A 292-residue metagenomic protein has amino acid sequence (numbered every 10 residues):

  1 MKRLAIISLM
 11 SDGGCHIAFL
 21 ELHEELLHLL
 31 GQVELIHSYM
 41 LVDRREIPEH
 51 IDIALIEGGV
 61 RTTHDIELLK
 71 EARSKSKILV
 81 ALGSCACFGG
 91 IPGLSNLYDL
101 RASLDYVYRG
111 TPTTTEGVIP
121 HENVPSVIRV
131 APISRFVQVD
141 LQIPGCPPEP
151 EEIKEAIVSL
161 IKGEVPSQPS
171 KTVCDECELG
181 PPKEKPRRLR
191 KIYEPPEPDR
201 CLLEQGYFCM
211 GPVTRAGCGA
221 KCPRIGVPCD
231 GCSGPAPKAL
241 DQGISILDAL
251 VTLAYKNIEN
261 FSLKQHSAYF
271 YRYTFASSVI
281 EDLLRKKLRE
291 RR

Functional and structural regions predicted by a protein language model:
M1-L55, H64-I66, K70-I78, R101-R292: Iron-sulfur (Fe-S) cluster-binding modules
G58-V60, S84: Short glycine-/small-residue-rich Rossmann-like dinucleotide-binding loops
C85-G90: Short gly/pro/ser/thr-enriched loop/turn and capping motifs at secondary-structure boundaries
G93: Short aromatic-enriched loop/helix-cap "lid" or pocket-rim segments at secondary-structure transitions that line
N96-L100: Short, hinge-like loop/turn segments at secondary-structure boundaries
